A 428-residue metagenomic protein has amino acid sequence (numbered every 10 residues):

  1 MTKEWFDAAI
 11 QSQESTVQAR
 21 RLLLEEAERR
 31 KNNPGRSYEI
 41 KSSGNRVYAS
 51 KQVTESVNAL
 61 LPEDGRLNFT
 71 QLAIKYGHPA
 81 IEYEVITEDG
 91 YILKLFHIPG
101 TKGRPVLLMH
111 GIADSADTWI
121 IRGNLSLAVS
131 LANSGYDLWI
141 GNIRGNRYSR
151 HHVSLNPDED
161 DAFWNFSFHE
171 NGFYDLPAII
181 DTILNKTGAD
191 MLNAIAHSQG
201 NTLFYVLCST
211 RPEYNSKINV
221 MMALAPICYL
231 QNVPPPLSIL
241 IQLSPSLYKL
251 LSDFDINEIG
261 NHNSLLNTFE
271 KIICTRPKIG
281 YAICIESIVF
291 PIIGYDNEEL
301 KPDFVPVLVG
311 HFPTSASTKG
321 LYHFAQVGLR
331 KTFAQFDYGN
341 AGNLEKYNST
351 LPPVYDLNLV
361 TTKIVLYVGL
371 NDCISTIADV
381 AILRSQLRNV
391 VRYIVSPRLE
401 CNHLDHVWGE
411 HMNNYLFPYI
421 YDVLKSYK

Functional and structural regions predicted by a protein language model:
T2-W5, G44, N185-D190, N201-E345: Alpha/beta-hydrolase-fold enzymes
F69-I98: N-terminal cap/lid segment of alpha/beta-hydrolase-fold proteins
T87, I98-H152: Short, surface-exposed "cap/lid" segments of acyl-processing enzymes
F163-L184: Alpha/beta-hydrolase active-site loop
V360, L366-V368: Short beta-strand/loop motif that positions the catalytic acidic residue of the alpha/beta-hydrolase fold
C373-D379: Conserved alpha/beta-hydrolase "acid-adjacent" motif
S385-L404: Catalytic histidine neighborhood in serine/cysteine hydrolases with alpha/beta-hydrolase-type architecture
L399-K428: Catalytic active-site module of serine/aspartate enzymes centered on a nucleophile-bearing elbow/loop
